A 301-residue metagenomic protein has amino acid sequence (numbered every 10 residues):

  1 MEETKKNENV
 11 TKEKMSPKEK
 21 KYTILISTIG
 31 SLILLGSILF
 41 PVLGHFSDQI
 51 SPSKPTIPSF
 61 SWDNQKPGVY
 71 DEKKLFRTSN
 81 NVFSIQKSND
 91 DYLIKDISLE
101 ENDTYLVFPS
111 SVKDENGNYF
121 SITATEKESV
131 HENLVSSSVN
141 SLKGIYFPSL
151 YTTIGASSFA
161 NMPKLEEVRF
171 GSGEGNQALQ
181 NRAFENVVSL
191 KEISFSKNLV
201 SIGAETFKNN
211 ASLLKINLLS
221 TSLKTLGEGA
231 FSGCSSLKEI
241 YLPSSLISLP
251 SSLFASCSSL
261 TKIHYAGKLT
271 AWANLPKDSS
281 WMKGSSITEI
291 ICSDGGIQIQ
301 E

Functional and structural regions predicted by a protein language model:
M1-S53: Gram-positive cell-envelope targeting signals
H45-K73: Ser/Thr/Pro/Gly-rich low-complexity linker/stalk segments immediately outside membranes or between
N64-K87, Y92: Non-catalytic substrate-recognition and accessory regions of acyl/acetyltransferase enzymes
N80, K87-D91, E101-A124, S136-T153 (+7 more regions): Structural signature of tandem-repeat unit edges
I94-D96: Long, low-complexity intrinsically disordered regions enriched in acidic and polar residues with frequent FG dipeptides
S129-V135: Acidic, Ser/Thr
A156-S158, N181-A183, G203-T206, G227-A230 (+1 more regions): Consensus positions within tandem repeat domains that build extended binding/scaffold surfaces
F184, A255, P276-S280: A structural signal for leucine-rich repeat
